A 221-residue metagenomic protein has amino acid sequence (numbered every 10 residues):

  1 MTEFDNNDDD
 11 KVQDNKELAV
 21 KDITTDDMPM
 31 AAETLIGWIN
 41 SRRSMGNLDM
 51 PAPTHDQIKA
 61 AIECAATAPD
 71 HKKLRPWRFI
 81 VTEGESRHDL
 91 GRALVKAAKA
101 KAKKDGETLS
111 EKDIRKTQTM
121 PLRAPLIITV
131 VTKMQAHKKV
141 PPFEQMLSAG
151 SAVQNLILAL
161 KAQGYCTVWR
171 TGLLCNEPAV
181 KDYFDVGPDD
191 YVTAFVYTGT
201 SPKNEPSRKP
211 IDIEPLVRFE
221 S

Functional and structural regions predicted by a protein language model:
T2-R123, S221: N-terminal amphipathic, basic helical "cap/leader" segment at the start of enzyme domains
A65, I128, M134-D182: Small-aliphatic-rich amphipathic alpha-helix that forms the alpha element of a beta-alpha
G84, P178-V180, G187: Short Asp/Glu-rich motifs
K99, L122-Q135: Acidic-glycine-rich active-site phosphate/pyrophosphate-binding loop
A124, Y191-V192, D212-I213: A generic structural signal for well-ordered coil/turn residues at beta-strand boundaries that shape enzyme active-site
I127-T129, F195-Y197, R218: Conserved hydrophobic/aromatic beta-strand scaffold that supports enzyme active sites
F184-K209: A glycine-rich helix N-cap at a beta->alpha junction
S207-S221: Phosphate/diphosphate-binding glycine-rich loops and adjacent basic-rich segments that engage nucleotide
